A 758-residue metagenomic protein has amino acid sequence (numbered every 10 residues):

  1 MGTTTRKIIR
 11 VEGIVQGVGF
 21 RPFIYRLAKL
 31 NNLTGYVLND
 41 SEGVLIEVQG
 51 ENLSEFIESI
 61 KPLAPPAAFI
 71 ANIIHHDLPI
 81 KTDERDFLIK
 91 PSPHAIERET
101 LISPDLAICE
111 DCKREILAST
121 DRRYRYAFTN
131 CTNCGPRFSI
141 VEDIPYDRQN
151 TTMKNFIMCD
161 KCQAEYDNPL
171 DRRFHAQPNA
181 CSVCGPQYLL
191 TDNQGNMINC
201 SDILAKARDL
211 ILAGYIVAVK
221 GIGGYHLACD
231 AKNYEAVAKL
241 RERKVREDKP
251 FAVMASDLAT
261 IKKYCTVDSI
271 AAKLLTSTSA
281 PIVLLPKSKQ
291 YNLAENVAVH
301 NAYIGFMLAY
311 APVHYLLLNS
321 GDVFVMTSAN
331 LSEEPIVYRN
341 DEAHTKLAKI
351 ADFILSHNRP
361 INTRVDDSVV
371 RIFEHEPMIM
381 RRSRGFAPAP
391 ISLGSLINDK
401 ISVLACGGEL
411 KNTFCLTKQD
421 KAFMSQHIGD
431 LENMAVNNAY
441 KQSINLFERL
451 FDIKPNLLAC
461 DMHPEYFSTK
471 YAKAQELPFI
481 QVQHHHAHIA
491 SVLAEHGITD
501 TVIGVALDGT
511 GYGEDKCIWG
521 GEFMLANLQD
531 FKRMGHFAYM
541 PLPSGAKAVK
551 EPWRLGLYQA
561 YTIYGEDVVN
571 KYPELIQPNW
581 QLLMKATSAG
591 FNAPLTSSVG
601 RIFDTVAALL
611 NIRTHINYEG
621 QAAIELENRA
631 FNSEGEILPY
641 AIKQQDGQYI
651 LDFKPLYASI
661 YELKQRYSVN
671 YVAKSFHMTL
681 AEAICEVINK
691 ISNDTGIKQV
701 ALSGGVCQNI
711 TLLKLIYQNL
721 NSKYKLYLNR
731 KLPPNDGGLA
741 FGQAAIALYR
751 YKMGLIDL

Functional and structural regions predicted by a protein language model:
M1-P178, S182, P186-L189, N719: Intrinsically disordered, low-complexity, mixed-charge
D77, G224-K287: A phosphate-binding glycine/aspartate-rich beta-alpha loop in the early core of alpha/beta enzymes
F174-P178, G185-Q187, A405-L446, Y558-I697 (+1 more regions): A contiguous, well-structured pocket-lining segment that forms one wall/lid of small-molecule binding clefts in soluble
K262-D268, L316, I336-D341, D367-S368 (+2 more regions): Conserved phosphate-binding catalytic cores of ATP/NTP-utilizing and phosphoryl-transfer enzymes
S320-I397, F591-N592, T596: Internal gly/pro-rich beta-alpha loop/helix module that stabilizes soluble enzyme cofactors or their anionic handles
D461-F467, I697-I716: Glycine-rich phosphate-binding loops at beta-strand->alpha-helix junctions
E476-H488, Q699-S703, I716-L739: Conserved phosphate-binding/catalytic loops in two-lobed NTP-binding clefts
H486-L507, G511-G513, P552-Y561, Y727-L758: Glycine-rich phosphate-binding/hydrolytic loop that grips phosphoryl groups
